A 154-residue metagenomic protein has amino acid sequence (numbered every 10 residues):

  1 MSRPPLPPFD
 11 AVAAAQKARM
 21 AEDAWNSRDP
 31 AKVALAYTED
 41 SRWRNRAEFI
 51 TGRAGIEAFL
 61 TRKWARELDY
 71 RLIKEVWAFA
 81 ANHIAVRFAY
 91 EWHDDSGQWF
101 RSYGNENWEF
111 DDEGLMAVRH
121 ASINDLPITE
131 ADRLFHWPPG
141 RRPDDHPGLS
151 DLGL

Functional and structural regions predicted by a protein language model:
M1-E39, L149-L154: Short, low-complexity N-terminal intrinsically disordered segments enriched in polar/charged residues
M1-F9, A58-L154: A beta-strand edge to alpha-helix "cap/lid" segment located at domain peripheries
A13-Q16, P30-I84: A solvent-exposed, acidic/Ser-Thr-rich amphipathic alpha-helical stretch
